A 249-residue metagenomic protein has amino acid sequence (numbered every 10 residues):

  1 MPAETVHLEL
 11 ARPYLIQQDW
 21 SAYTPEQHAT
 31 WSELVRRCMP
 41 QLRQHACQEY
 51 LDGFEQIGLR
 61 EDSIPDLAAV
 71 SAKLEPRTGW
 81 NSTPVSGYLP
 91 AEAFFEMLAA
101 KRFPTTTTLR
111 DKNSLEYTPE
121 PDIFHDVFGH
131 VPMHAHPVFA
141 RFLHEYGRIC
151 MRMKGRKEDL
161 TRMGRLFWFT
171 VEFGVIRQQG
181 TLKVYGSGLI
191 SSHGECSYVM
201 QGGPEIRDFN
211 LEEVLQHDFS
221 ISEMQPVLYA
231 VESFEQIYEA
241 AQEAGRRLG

Functional and structural regions predicted by a protein language model:
M1-H134, E213-Q216, P226-G249: The feature captures two recurrent sequence modes
N113-E239: A contiguous, surface-oriented mixed alpha/beta subdomain in the mid-to-C-terminal portion of proteins that forms
